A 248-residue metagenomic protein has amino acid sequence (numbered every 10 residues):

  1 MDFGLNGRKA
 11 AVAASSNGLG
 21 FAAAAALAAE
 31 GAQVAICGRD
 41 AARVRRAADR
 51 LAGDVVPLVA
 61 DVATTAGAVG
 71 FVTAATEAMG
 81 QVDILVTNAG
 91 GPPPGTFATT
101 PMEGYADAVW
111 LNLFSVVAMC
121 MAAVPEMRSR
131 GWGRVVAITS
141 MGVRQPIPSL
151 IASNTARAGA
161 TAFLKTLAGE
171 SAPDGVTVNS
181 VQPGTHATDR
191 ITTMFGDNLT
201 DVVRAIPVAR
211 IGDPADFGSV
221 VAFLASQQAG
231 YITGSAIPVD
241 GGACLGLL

Functional and structural regions predicted by a protein language model:
S16-G18: Conserved glycine-rich cofactor-binding loop
V86, A172, T177, I232-G234: Short, small/polar-rich loop/turn modules that mediate ligand/substrate recognition or access, typified
T96-V109, I191, V202: Substrate-binding pocket helix/loop in short-chain dehydrogenase/reductase
C120-M121, K165: A short, exposed helix-loop element centered on a Lys and neighboring polar residues
P125, G169-E170, G230: Alpha-helical segment proximal to the catalytic Tyr-Lys
V136-A160, L164-P173, T185: Catalytic loop of short-chain dehydrogenase/reductase
Q145, A222, T233-L248: Short C-terminal tail/terminal secondary-structure segment of NAD(P)H-dependent dehydrogenase/reductase domains
